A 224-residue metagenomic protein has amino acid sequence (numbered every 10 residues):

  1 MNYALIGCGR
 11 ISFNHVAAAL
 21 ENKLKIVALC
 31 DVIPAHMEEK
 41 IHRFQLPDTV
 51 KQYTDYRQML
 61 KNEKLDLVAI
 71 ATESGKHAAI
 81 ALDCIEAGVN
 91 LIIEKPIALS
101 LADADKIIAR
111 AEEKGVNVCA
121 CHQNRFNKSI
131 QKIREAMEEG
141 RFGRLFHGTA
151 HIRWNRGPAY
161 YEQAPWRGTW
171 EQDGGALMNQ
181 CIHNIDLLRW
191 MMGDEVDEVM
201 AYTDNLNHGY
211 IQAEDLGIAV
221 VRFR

Functional and structural regions predicted by a protein language model:
M1-P47: N-terminal Rossmann-like dinucleotide-binding module
H15, V50-R110: Beta-loop-alpha module in the N-terminal Rossmann-like domain of NAD(P)-dependent dehydrogenases, especially those
A28, L67, H147: Short, Asp-centered acidic motifs that coordinate Mg2+ and/or phosphate in catalytic or ligand-binding sites
K76, P96, C119-F126: Rossmann-like NAD(P)(H) cofactor-binding subdomain of soluble oxidoreductases
K106-Q123, G143-A150: Rossmann-fold dehydrogenase core element
N124-I211: Predominantly a Rossmann-like dinucleotide-binding segment in NAD(P)-dependent oxidoreductases
E214, A219-R224: Active-site beta-strand termini and strand-to-loop segments that position acidic
